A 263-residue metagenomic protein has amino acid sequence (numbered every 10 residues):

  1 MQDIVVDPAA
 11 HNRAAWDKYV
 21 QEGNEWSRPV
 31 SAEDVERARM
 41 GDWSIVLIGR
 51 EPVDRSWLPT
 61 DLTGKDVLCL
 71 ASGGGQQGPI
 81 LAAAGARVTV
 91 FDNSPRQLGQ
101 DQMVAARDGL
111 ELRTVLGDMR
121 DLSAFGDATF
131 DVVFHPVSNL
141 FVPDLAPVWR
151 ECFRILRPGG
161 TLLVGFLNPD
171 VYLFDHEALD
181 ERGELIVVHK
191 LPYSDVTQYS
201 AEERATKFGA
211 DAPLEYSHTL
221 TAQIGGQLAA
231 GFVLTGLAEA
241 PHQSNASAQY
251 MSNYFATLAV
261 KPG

Functional and structural regions predicted by a protein language model:
P29-K65: Conserved alpha-helix/loop element of class I SAM-dependent methyltransferases that forms part of the SAM/SAH-binding
K65-D121: Class I SAM-dependent methyltransferase SAM/SAH-binding core
R120-V133: A short acidic, Gly/Pro-enriched loop at the edge of an enzyme's catalytic core that lines a small-molecule cofactor
D131-A146: A short SAM/SAH-binding and catalytic strip from SAM-dependent methyltransferases
A146-T161: A short glycine-rich, Lys/Arg-flanked "PGG" loop and its adjoining helix->strand segment in the class I
T161-E202: Conserved class I S-adenosyl-L-methionine
L214-L237: Short alpha-helix
A230-F232, A246-G263: Core SAM-dependent methyltransferase catalytic element
